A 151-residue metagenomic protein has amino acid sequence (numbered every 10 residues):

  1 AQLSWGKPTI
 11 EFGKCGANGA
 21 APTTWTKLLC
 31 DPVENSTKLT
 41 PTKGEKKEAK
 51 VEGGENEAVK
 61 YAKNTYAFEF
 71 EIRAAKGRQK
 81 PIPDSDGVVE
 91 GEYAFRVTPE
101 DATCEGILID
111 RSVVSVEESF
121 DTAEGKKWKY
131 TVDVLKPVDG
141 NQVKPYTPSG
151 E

Functional and structural regions predicted by a protein language model:
A1-A74, R111-G125: Solvent-exposed edge beta-strands and adjacent loop segments that serve as assembly or binding interfaces
T9, T23, E100, Y146-S149: Generic low-complexity segments that are intrinsically disordered, proline-rich and/or Lys/Arg-biased
I10-F12, K46, Q79-K80, V89 (+3 more regions): Hydrophobic transmembrane signal anchors and adjacent membrane-proximal interface regions, especially in viral
A67-E71, A94-R96, K129-D133: Beta-strand secondary-structure signal
I72-K76, P99-D101, V134-V138: Beta-strand elements of well-folded, non-transmembrane domains
Q79-P81, E118-S119: A generic structural signal for short coil/turn motifs at secondary-structure boundaries
K80-G106: Short, acidic/charged, Gly/Pro-enriched secondary-structure junctions
E105-E151: Mixed-charge, glycine-accented linear interaction segment located at domain edges/termini
